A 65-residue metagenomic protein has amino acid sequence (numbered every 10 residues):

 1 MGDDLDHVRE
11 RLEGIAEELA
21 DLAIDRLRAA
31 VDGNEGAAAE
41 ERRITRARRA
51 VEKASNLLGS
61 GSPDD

Functional and structural regions predicted by a protein language model:
M1-L22: N-terminal acidic leader/helix
D3, E17, A39-E40, D64: Intrinsic disorder/low-complexity signal
V8, P63-D65: Acidic, Ser/Thr- and Gly-enriched intrinsically disordered low-complexity segments
E13, A23, R28, L58-G59: Compositionally biased amphipathic helical and low-complexity segments enriched in hydrophobic
E18-A37: Short E/K-rich amphipathic alpha-helical oligomerization segments
V31-P63: Short, charge-rich amphipathic interface segments used for partner binding and complex assembly
